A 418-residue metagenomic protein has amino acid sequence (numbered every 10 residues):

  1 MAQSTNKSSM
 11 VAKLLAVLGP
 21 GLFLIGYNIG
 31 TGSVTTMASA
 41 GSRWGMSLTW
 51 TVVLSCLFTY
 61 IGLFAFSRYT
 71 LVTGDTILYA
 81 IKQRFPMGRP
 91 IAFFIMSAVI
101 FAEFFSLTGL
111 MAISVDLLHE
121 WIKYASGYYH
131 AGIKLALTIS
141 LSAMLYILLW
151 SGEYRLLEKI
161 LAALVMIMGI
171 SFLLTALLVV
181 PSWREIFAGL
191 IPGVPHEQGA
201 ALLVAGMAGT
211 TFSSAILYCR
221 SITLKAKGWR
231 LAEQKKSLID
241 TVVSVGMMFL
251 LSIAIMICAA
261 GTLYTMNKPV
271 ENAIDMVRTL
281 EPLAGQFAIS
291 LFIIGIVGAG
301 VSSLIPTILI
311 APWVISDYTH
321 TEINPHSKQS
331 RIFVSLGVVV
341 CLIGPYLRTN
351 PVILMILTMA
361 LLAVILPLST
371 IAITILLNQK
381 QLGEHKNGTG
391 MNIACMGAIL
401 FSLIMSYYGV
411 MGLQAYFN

Functional and structural regions predicted by a protein language model:
A2-S4, T36-S39, A65-G88, I122 (+3 more regions): Flexible loop linkers connecting adjacent transmembrane helices in multi-pass alpha-helical membrane transporters
K7-V11, G45, V72-F101, Y124 (+4 more regions): Transmembrane-helix boundary/entry motifs in multi-pass membrane transporters
A12, S39-F64, I81, M87-I91: Extracellular loop-to-transmembrane helix junctions
I61-V72, L224, G246-D275: Extracellular/periplasmic helix-exit of transmembrane alpha-helices
P90-S126, G300-T319, P351-I353, L403: Hydrophobic transmembrane alpha-helices that form the core helical bundles of multi-pass secondary transporters
M96, I122-W150, I167-L173, N324-I343 (+1 more regions): Transmembrane alpha-helical segments of multi-pass small-molecule transport proteins
S140, M144, L148-V179, M359-L366 (+2 more regions): Membrane-interface loop-to-helix entry segments
M166-G193, A201-A205, T210-S221, T370-L382 (+1 more regions): Hydrophobic alpha-helical segments and their helix-loop junctions in multi-pass secondary transporters
